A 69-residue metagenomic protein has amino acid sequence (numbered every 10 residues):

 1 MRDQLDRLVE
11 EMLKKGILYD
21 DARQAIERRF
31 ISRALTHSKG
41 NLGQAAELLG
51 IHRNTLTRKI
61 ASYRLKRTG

Functional and structural regions predicted by a protein language model:
R2-G69: Bacterial C-terminal helix-turn-helix
